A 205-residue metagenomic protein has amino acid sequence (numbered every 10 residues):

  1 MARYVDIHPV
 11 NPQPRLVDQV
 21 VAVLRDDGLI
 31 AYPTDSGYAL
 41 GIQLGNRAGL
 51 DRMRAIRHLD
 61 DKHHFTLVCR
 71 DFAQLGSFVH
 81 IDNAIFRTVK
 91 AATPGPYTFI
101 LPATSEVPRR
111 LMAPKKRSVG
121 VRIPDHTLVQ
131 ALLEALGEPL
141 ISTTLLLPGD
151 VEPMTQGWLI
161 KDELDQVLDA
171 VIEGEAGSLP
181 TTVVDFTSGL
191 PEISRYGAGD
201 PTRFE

Functional and structural regions predicted by a protein language model:
M1-E205: Active-site-adjacent structural elements in enzyme catalytic cores
